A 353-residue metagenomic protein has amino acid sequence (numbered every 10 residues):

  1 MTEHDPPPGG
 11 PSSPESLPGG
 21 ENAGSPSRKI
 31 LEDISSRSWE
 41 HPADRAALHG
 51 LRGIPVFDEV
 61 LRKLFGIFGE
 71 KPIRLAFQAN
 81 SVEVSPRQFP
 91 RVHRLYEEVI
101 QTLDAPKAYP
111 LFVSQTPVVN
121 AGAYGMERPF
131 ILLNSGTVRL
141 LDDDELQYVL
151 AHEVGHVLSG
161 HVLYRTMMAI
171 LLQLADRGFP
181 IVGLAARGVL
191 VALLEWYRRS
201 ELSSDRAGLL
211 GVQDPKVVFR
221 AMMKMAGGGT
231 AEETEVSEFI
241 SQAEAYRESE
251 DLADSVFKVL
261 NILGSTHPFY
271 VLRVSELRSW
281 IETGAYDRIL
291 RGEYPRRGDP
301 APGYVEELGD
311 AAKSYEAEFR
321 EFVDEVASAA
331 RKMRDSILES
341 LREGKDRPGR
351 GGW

Functional and structural regions predicted by a protein language model:
M1-E127, D287-R291, P295-W353: Hydrophobic or amphipathic, alpha-helical segments that drive membrane association/targeting
G53-P72, M167-L193, E250-G264: Alpha-helical membrane-targeting segments
E83-R87, R91, L132-Y148, A192-R198: Short pre-active-site segment immediately N-terminal to the catalytic Zn-binding motif
R87-H93, V99, L103-A105, V182-S249 (+1 more regions): Short helix/loop segments within enzyme catalytic domains that coordinate or immediately flank catalytic cofactors
Y96, L133, H152, S204 (+1 more regions): Divalent metal-coordination and catalytic microenvironments
L141, L150-S159, S203, A207: Active-site His/Glu-centered metal-binding helix of metallohydrolases
V154-Q173: Catalytic Zn2+-binding segment of zinc metalloproteases
K224-S265, E276-E307: Extracytoplasmic and endomembrane cell-envelope/extracellular-matrix remodeling and assembly machinery
